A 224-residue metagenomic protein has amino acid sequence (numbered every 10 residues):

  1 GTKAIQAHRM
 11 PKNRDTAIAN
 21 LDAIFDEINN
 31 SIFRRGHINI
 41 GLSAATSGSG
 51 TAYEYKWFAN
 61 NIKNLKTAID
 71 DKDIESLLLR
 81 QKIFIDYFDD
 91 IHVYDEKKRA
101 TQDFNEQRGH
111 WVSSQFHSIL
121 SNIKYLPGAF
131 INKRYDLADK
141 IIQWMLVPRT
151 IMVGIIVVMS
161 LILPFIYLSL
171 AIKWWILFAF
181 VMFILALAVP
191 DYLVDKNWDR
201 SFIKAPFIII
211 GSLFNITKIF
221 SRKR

Functional and structural regions predicted by a protein language model:
T2-K66, G109, F116: Long helical/loop segments within the catalytic core of UDP-sugar-dependent glycosyltransferases, especially the large
F25-I32, N105-L126, I155, G211-I219: Catalytic core of nucleotide-sugar-dependent glycosyltransferases
A68-I74: Acidic donor-binding loop at a coil-to-helix junction in glycosyltransferase catalytic cores that engages
E75-Y94: Catalytic donor-sugar/metal-binding loop of nucleotide-sugar-dependent glycosyltransferases
K97-S113, N197-W198: Nucleotide-sugar-dependent glycosyltransferase catalytic core
T101, N105, R134-I141, I203: Alpha-helical membrane-protein architecture signal
F130-T150: Loop-to-transmembrane boundary segments
Q143-K223: Membrane-embedded multi-pass helical conduit in multi-pass membrane proteins, especially envelope-biosynthetic
